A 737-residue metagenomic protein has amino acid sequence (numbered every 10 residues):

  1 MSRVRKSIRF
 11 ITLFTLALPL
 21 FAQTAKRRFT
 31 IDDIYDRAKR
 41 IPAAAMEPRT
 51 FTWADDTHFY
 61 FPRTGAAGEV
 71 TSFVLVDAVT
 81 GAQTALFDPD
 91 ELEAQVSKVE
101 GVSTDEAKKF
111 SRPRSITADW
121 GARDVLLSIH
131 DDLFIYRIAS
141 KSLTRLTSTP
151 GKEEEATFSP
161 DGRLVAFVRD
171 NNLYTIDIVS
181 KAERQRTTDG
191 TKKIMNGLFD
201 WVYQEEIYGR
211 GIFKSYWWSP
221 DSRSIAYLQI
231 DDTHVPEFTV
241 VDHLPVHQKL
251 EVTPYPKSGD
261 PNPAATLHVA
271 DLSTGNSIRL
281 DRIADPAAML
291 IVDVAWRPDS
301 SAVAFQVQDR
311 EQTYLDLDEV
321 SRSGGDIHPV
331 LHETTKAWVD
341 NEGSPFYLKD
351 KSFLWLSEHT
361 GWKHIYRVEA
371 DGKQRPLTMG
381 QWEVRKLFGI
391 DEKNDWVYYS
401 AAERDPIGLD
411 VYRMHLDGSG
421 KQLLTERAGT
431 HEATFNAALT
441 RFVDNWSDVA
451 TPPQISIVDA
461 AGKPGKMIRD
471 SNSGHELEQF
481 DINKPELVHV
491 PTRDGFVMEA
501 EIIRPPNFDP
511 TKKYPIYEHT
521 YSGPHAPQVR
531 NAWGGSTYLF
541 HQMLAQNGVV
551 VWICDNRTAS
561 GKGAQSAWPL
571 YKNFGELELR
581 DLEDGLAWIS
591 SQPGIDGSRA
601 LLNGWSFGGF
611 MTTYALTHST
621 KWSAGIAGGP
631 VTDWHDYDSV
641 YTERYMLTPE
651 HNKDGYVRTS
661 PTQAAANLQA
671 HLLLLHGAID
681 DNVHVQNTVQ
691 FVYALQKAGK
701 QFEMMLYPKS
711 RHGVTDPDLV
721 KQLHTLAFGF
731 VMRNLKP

Functional and structural regions predicted by a protein language model:
M1-K6: N-terminal secretory signal peptides that target proteins for export/translocation
I8, R40, Q204-E206, Y645 (+1 more regions): Hydrophobic alpha-helical segments, principally membrane-spanning helices and signal/leader peptides
R9, W362, H415, P527-V529 (+1 more regions): Intrinsically disordered, low-complexity peptide-like regions
R9-P19: Bacterial N-terminal signal peptides
A22-F435, T440-P453, I457-A460, L477: Beta-propeller folds
P236-F238, V292, S300, Q306 (+1 more regions): Serine-hydrolase catalytic core recognition
